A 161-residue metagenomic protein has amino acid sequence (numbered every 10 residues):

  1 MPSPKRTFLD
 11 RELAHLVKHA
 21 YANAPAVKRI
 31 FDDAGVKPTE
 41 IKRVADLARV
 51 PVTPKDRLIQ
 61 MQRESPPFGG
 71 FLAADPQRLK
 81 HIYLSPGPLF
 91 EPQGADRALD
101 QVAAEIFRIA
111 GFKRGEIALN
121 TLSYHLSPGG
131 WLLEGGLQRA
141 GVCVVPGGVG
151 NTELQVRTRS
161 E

Functional and structural regions predicted by a protein language model:
M1-I109, K113-G115: Nucleotide 5′-phosphate-binding alpha/beta core
H15-L16, A34, W131-E161: Conserved adenylate-forming
H19, L122, G147: Small/polar loops that bind or transfer phosphate-bearing groups
D46, L122, N151-E153: Positions that flank functional sites
P66-L72, G111, G130, G141 (+1 more regions): Glycine-centered flexibility motif
A74-Q77, A98-V102, H125-G129, G147-N151: Short secondary-structure boundary/capping elements
I109-V144: Conserved AMP-binding loop of ANL adenylate-forming enzymes
